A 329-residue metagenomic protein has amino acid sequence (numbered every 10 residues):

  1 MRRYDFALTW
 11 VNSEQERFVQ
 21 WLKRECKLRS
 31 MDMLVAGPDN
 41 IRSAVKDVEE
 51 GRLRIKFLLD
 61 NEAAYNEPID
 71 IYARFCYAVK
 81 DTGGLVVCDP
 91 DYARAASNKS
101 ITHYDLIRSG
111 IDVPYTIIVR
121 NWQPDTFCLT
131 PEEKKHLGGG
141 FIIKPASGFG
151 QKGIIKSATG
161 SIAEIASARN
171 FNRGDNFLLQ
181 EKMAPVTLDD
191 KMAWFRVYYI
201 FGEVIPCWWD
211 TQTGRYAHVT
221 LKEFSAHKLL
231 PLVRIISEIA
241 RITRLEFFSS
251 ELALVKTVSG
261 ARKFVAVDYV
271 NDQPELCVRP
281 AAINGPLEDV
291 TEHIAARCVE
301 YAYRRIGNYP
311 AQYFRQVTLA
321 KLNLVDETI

Functional and structural regions predicted by a protein language model:
M1-L8: Extreme N-terminal starter segment of soluble prokaryotic enzymes
W10-P124: Conserved N-proximal alpha/beta basic substrate-recognition cap immediately N-terminal to, or forming the N-lobe
I71-R74, D190-W194, F247-F248: Short, surface-exposed coil-to-beta transition loops
Y92-A93, R120-P124, A146-G150, G160-I162 (+1 more regions): Short acidic/polar capping segments at secondary-structure boundaries
L106-I107, P131-G153, G174-L188: ATP-grasp fold ATP-binding core
I155-A240: Phosphate-binding site of ATP-dependent enzymes
S250-L252: Hydrophobic residue at the +6 position relative to the catalytic HRD Asp in the kinase catalytic loop
L254-I329: C-terminal active-site "lid" helix and adjoining low-complexity regulatory extension at the edge of ATP-using catalytic
